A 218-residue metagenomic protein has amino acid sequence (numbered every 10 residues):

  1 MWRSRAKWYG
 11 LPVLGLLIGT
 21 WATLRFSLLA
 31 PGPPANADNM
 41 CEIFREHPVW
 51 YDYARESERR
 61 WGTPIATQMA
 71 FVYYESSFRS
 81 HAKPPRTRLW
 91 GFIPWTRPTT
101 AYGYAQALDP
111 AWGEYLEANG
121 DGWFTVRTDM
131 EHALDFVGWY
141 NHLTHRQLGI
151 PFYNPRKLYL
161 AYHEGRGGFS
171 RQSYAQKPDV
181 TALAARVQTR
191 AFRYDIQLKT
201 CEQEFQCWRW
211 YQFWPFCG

Functional and structural regions predicted by a protein language model:
M1-R5: N-terminal Lys/Arg-rich, disordered targeting/topogenic segments
Y9-R25: Hydrophobic membrane-insertion alpha-helices, especially the h-region of bacterial N-terminal signal peptides
L11, A30-G32, W214: Intrinsic-disorder/low-complexity coil detector
F26-F205: Catalytic glycan-binding domains that act on GlcNAc-containing polysaccharides
Q203-G218: Low-complexity, Gly/Ser/Thr/Pro-rich intrinsically disordered linker/tail segments
